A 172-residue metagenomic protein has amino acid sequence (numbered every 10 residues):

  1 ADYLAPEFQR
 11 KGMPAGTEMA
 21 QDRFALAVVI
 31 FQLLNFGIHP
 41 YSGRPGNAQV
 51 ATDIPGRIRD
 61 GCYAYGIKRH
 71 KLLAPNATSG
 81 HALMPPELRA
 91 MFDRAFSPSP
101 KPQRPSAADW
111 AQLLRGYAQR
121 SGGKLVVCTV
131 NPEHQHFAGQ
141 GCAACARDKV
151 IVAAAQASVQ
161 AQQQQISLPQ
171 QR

Functional and structural regions predicted by a protein language model:
A1, A5, A27-F31, A111: Short, well-ordered alpha-helical packing segments
A1-G16: Protein kinase subdomain VIII
P14-F24, V29-R89: Conserved C-lobe activation region of Hanks-type protein kinase-like domains
L26, I30-L33, G37, Q119-R120 (+1 more regions): C-terminal, active-site-flanking charged/polar segments
Q49-D53, D109-Q119, N131-Q140: Amphipathic alpha-helical surface "interface" segments used for docking/oligomerization or membrane association within
L83-P86, D93-K124: Terminal C-lobe "cap" of eukaryotic-type protein kinase domains
C128-R172: C-terminal or otherwise distal, non-catalytic regulatory regions appended to signaling enzyme catalytic cores
